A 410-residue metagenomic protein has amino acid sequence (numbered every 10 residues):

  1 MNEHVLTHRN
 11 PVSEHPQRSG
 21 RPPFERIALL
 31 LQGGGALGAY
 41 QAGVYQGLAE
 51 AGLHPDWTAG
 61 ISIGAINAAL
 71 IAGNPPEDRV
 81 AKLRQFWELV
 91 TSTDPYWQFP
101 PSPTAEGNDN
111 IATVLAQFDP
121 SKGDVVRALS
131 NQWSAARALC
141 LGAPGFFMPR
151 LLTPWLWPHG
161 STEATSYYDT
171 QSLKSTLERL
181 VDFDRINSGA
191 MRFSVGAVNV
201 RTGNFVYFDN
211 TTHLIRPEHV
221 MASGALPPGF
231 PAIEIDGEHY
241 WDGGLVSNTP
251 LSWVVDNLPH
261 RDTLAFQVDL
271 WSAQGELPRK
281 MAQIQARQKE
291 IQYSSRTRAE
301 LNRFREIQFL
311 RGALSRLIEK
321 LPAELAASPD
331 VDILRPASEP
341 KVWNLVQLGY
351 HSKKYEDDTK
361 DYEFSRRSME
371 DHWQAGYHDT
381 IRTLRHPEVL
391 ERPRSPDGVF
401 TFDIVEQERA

Functional and structural regions predicted by a protein language model:
M1-R26, M191, V198-R201: Small-residue-rich anion-binding loops in enzyme active sites
L6-R9, P23-A28, G35-T165, Q171 (+7 more regions): Patatin-like phospholipase
H54-W57, E238, W343: Short active-site oxyanion
A59, G196, L264-V268, N344-L348: Hydrophobic/aromatic beta-strand patches that form the interior of the parallel beta-sheet core in alpha/beta enzyme
G145-H260, Q267, R279-Q283, D361 (+1 more regions): Active-site gating loop/helix substructures
W157, A164, S172, L177 (+1 more regions): C-terminal helical/tail subdomains of lipid-metabolizing enzymes
V195-T202, S247, D269-Q274, V331 (+2 more regions): Glycine-rich beta-alpha junction loops
R279-K320: Acidic, Ser/Thr-rich peripheral helices and adjacent loops at domain boundaries
